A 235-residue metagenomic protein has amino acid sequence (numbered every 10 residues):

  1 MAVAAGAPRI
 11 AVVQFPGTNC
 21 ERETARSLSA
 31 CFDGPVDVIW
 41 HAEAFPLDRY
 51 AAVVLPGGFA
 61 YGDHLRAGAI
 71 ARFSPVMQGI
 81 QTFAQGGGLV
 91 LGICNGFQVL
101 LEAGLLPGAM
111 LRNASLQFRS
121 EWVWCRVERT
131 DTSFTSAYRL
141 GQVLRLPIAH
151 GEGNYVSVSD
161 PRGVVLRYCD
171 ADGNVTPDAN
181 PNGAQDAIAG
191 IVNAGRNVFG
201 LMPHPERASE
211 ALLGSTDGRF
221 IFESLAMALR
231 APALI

Functional and structural regions predicted by a protein language model:
M1-I93, L100-P107, L111-F118, R126 (+2 more regions): N-terminal beta1-alpha1 cap of cysteine-dependent amidohydrolase-like domains
A2-V3, Q81-Q85, N113-I235: Amide-donor transfer/coupling interface in amidating biosynthetic enzymes
